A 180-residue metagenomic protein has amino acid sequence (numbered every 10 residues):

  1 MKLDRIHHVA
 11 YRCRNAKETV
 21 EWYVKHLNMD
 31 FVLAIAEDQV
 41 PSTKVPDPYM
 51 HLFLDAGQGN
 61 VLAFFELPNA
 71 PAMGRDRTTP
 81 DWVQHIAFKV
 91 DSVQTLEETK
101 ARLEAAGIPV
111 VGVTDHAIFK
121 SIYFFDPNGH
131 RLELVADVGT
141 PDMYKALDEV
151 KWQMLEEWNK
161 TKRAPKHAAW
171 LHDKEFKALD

Functional and structural regions predicted by a protein language model:
I6-R14, F53-G57, G74-R102, K120-F125: Vicinal oxygen chelate
R12-V61: Core segments of cupin and vicinal oxygen chelate
E21-K25, T99-E104: Short amphipathic alpha-helices in soluble, non-transmembrane regions that often serve as interface/regulatory elements
D38-S42, A70-R75: A short, acidic/glycine-rich surface segment
V61-F64, L134: Short glycine-/small-residue motifs
K100-D180: Vicinal oxygen chelate
